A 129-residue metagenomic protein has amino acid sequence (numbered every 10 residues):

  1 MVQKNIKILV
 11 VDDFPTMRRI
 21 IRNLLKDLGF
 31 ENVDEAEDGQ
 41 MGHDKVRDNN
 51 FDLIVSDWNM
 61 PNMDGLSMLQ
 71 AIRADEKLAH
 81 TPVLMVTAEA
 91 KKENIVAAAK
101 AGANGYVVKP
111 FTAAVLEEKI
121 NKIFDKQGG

Functional and structural regions predicted by a protein language model:
P15-D34: Two-component/phosphorelay signaling modules centered on CheY-like receiver
R22, D48, S67, A90-G105: Alpha4 helix (beta4-alpha4-beta5 surface) of REC/receiver domains from two-component response regulators
E35-D44, G65: Helix N-cap/capping motif at the beta->alpha junctions
D44, L66-A79: Short amphipathic alpha-helix used as the core "switch/output" element in two-component signaling
N49-V55: Active-site beta3 strand of CheY-like receiver
M60: Receiver (REC) domain active-site loop signature in two-component systems and cognate sites in sensor histidine kinases
F111-I120: C-terminal output helix
